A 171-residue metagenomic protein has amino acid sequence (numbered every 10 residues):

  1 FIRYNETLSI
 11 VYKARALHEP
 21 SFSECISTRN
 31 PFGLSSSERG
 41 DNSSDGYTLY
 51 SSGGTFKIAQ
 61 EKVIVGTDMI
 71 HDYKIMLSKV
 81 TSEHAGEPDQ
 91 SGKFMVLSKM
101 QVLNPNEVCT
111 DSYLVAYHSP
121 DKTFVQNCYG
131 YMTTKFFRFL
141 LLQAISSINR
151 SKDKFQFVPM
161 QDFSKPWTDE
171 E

Functional and structural regions predicted by a protein language model:
F1-Y113, Y117-E170: C-terminal substrate-recognition regions of SAM-dependent nucleic acid methyltransferases
